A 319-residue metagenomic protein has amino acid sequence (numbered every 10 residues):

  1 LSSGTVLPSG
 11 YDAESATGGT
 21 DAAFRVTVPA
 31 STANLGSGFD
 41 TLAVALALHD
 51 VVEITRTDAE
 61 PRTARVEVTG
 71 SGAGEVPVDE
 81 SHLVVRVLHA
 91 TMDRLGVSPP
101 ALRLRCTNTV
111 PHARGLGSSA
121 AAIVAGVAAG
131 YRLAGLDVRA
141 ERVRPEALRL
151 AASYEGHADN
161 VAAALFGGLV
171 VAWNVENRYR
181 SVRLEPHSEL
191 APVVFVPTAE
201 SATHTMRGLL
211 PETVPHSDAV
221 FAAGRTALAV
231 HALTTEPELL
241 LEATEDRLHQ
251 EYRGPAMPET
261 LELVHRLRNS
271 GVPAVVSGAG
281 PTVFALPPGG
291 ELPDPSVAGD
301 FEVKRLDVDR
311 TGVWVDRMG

Functional and structural regions predicted by a protein language model:
S2-R114, L136-E141, R305-G319: ATP-binding N-lobe of GHMP and related small-molecule kinases
T17-T20, N34, A43-L46, G96-V97 (+7 more regions): Solvent-exposed alpha-helices and their adjacent loops that cap or buttress functional pockets in soluble metabolic
T27-P29, A45, T107, A164-F166 (+4 more regions): Short beta-strand segments
L48, L116-A140, L165-V170: DPxDG-like acidic metal-binding loop motif
T55, A164-V175, T234, A285-P288 (+1 more regions): Short beta-strand-to-turn element immediately C-terminal to the catalytic PLP-Schiff-base lysine in fold type I
R142-L190, L261, A274-V276, G280-F284: Alpha/beta catalytic cores of group-transfer enzymes, especially the acyltransferase/condensing modules of polyketide
V194-P255: Active-site rim beta-loop-alpha module in soluble metabolic enzymes
A232-G319: Glycine-rich, charge-dense phosphate/pyrophosphate-binding loop(s) and the adjacent flexible "lid"/catalytic subdomain
